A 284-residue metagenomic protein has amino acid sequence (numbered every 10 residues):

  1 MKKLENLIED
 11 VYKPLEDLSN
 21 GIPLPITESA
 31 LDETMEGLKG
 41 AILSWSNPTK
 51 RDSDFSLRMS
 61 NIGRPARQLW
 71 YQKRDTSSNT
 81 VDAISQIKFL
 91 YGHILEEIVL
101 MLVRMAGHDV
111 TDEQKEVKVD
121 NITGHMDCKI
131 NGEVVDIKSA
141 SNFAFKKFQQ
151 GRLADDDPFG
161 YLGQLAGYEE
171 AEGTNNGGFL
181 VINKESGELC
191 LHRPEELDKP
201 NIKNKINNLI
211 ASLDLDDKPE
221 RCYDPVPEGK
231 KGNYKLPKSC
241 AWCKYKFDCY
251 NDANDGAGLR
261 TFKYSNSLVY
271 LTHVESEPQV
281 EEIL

Functional and structural regions predicted by a protein language model:
M1-V134, S141-R152: Metal-dependent nuclease catalytic cores that hydrolyze phosphodiester bonds in DNA/RNA, characterized by
K3, I8, L24-T27, T34 (+8 more regions): Serine/threonine-rich low-complexity intrinsically disordered regions
P65, Y168, C243: A residue-level signal for conserved active-site and pocket-lining positions in enzyme catalytic cores
Q72-K73, K138, I182, K246: Structured loops at beta-to-helix junctions and adjacent beta-edge loops in soluble globular domains
E97, G163-A166, P237-K238: Non-catalytic, well-ordered alpha-helical scaffold segments
H108-D217: Mg2+/Mn2+-dependent nuclease catalytic core
A171-L284: Metal-dependent nuclease catalytic regions and adjoining charged, substrate-binding loops involved in nucleic-acid end
